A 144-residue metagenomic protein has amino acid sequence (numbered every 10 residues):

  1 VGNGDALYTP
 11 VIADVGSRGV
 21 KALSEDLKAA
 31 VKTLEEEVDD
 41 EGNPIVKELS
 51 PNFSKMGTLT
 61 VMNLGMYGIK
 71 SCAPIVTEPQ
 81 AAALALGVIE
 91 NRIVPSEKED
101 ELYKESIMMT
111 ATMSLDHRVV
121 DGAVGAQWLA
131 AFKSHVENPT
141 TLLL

Functional and structural regions predicted by a protein language model:
V1-L144: C-terminal catalytic/motor cores of large multi-domain enzyme assemblies
